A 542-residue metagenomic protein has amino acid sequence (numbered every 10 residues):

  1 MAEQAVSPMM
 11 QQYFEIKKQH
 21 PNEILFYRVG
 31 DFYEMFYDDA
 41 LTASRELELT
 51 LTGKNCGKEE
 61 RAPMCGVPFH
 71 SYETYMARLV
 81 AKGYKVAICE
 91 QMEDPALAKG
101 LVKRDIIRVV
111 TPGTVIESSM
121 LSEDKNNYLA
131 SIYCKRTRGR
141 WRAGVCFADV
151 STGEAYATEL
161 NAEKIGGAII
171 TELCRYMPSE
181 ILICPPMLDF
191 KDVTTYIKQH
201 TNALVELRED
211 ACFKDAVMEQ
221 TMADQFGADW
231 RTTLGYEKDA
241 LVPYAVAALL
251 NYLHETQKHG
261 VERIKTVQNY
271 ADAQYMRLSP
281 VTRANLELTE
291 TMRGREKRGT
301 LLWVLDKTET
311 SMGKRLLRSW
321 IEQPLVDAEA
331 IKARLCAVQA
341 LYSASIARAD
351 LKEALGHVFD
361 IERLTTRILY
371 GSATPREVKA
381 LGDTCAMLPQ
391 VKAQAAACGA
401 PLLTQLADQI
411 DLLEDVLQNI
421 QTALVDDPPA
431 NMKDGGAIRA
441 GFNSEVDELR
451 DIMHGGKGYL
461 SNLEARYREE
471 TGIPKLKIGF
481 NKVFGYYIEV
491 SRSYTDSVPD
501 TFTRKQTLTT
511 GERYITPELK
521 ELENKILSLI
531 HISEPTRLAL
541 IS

Functional and structural regions predicted by a protein language model:
A2-A340, A349, E353-L369, A373-A465: Charged catalytic and DNA/RNA-contacting regions of genome-maintenance and nucleic-acid-processing enzymes
R28-V29, G479, S491: A secondary-structure boundary/capping signal
P63, T503-N524: Divalent-cation-assisted or electrostatically stabilized phosphate/pyrophosphate-binding catalytic cores
R318, R450, K520-E523, L527: Short amphipathic alpha-helical segments with heptad-repeat character
V391, V416, A423, Y486-F502 (+1 more regions): Cytosolic, long alpha-helical scaffolding segments
G458-I478: Flexible, glycine/threonine-enriched loop-and-boundary segments that flank and lead into catalytic domains of large
I530-I541: Single conserved hydrophobic/aromatic residue that forms the stacking wall/gate of nucleotide- or nucleobase-binding
